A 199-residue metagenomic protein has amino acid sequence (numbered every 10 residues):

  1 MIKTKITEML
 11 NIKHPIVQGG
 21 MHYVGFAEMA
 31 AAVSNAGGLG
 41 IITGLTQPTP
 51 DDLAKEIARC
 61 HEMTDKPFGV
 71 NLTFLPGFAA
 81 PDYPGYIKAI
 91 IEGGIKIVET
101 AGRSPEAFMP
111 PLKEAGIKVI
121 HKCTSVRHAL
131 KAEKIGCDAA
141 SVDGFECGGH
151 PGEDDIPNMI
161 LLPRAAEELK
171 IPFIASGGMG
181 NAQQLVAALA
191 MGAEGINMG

Functional and structural regions predicted by a protein language model:
M1-E168, P172: Active-site entrance/lid segments in N-terminal catalytic domains of soluble metabolic enzymes
A36-G37, G136, G192-E194, G199: Active-site-proximal glycine-rich helix-loop-beta segment
I156-M198: Catalytic alpha/beta core domains of metabolic enzymes, predominantly
